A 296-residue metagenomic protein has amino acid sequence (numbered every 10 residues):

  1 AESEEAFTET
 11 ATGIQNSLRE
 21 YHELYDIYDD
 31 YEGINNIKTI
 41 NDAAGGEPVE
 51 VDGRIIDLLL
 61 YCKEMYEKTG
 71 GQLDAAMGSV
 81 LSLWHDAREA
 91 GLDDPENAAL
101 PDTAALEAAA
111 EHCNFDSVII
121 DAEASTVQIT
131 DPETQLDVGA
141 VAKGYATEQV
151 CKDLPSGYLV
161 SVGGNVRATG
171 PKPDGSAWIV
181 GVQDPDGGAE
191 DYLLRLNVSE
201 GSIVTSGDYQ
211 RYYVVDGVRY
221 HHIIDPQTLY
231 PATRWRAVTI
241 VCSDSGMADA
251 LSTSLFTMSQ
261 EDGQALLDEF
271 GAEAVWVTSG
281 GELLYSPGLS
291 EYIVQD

Functional and structural regions predicted by a protein language model:
A1-D296: Mature catalytic core of soluble alpha/beta enzymes
